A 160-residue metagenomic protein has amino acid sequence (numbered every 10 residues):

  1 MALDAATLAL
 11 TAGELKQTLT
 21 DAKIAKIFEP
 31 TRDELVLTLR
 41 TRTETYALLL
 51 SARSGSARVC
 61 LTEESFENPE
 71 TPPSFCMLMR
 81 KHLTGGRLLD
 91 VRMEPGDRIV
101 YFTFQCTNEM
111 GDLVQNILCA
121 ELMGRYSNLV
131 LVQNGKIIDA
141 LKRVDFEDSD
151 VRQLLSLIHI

Functional and structural regions predicted by a protein language model:
M1-I158: Gly/Gly-Pro- and Ser/Thr-rich, intrinsically disordered tail segments characteristic of DNA damage-repair and tolerance
